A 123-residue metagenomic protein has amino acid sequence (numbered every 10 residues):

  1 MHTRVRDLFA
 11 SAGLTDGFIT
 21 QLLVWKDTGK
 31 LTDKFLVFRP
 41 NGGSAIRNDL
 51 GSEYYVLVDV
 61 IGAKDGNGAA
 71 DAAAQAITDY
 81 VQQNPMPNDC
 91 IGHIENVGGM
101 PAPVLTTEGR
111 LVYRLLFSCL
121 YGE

Functional and structural regions predicted by a protein language model:
M1-N48, N84-C90: Small/polar-rich, solvent-exposed N-terminal microdomains that initiate assembly or binding
V5, F9, L36-F38, V56-V58 (+3 more regions): Hydrophobic beta-strand residues in large extracellular and virion-surface proteins
G42-A45, A63, A102: Short beta-turn/strand-loop junction motif enriched in small, turn-promoting residues
I46-L50, T106-E108: Short, solvent-exposed beta-strand/turn "edge" segments of beta-rich domains on protein surfaces
L50-G66, L111-G122: Oligomerization/assembly interface segments of phage tail-like spikes and tubes
I61-M86: Mid-chain, well-packed structural core segment of small domains
V81-E123: Acidic-leaning, charged glycine-interspersed low-complexity segments
